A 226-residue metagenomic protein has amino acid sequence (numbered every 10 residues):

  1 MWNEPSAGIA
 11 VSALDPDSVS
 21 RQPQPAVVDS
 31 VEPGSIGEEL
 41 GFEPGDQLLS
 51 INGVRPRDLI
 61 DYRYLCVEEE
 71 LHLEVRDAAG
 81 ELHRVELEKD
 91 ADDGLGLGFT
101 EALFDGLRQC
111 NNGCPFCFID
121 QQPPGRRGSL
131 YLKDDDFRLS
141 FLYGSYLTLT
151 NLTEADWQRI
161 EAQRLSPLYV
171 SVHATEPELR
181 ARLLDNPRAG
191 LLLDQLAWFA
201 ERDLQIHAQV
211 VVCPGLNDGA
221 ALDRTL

Functional and structural regions predicted by a protein language model:
W2, V11-A13, D17, R63-F99: PDZ-domain C-terminal substructure recognizer with occasional recognition of PDZ-binding tails
E4-E32: PDZ/PDZ-like groove recognition
D29-P33, S50, Y64, D77: A residue-level detector for short acidic-glycine micro-motifs
E32-G37, R57-L59: Short alpha-helix capping/helix-loop boundary micro-motifs
I36-G41, R63-Y64: Short, surface-exposed secondary-structure edge patches
G37, G45-L48, L73, C117: Terminal peptide-recognition signature
E39-R57: Conserved PDZ fold ligand-binding element
G80-L82, K89-L226: Conserved Radical SAM active-site core
